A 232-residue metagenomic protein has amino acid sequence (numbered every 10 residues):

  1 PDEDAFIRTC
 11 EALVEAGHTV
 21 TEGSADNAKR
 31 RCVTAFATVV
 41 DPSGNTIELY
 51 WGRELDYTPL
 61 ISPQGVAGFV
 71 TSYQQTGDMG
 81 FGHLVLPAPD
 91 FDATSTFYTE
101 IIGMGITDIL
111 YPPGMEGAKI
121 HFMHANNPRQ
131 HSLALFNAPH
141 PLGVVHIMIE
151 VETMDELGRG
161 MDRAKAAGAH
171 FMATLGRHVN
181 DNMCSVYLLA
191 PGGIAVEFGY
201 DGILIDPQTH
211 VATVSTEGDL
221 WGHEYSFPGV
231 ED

Functional and structural regions predicted by a protein language model:
P1-T46, A88-D92, I149-V196, Y200-P207 (+1 more regions): Vicinal oxygen chelate
G17, T21-A35, W51-S72: Asp-box/WD-like beta-propeller blade repeats and closely related beta-sheet repeat scaffolds
N27-A28, L86-Q130: Core segments of cupin and vicinal oxygen chelate
V33, G80, G117, R129 (+1 more regions): Exposed loop/turn and edge beta-strand positions of beta-sandwich/beta-sheet ligand-binding modules
E48-Y50, T96-T99, T107, F122-A125 (+5 more regions): A structural feature that tracks compact, well-ordered secondary-structure segments with a strong bias toward
G52-L55, G114, G202-L204: A short acidic/small-residue loop/turn micro-motif
D56, L60-D92, G105, V144-I149 (+3 more regions): N-terminal beta-strand motif that seeds the catalytic metal site of vicinal oxygen chelate
P141: Long C-terminal interaction/binding lobes of large macromolecular proteins
